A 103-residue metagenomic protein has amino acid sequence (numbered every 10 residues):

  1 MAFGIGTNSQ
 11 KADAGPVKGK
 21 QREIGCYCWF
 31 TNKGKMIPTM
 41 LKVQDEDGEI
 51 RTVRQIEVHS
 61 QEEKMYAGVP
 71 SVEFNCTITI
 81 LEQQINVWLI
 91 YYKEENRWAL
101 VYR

Functional and structural regions predicted by a protein language model:
M1-R103: Cysteine-centric segments in proteins
